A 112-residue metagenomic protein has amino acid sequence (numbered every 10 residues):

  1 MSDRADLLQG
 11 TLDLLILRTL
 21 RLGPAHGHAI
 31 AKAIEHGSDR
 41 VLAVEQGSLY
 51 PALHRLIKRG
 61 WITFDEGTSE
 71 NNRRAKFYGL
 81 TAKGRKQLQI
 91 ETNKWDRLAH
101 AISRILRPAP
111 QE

Functional and structural regions predicted by a protein language model:
S2-A5, E66-G67: Short beta-strand/turn micro-motifs at beta-sheet edges
R4-S48: N-terminal helix-turn-helix DNA-binding core of bacterial DNA-binding proteins
T11, L15, A75, G79 (+1 more regions): Amphipathic alpha-helical recognition patches that constitute DNA-binding helices
L49-L56: Basic amphipathic alpha-helical segments that dock to polyanions
I57-R74, G79: Beta-hairpin "wing" of winged helix-turn-helix
L80-G84: Accessory beta->alpha helical hairpin/"wing" motif in late/C-terminal subdomains of nucleic-acid enzymes
R85-E112: Amphipathic alpha-helical dimerization/coiled-coil segments that flank or bridge DNA-binding/regulatory modules
